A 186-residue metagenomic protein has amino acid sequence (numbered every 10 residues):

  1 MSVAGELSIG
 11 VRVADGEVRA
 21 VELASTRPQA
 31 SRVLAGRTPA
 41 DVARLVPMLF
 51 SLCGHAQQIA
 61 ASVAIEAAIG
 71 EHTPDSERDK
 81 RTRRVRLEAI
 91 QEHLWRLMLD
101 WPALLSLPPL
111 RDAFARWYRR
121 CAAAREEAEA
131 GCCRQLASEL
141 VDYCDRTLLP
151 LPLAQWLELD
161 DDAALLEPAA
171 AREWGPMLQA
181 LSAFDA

Functional and structural regions predicted by a protein language model:
M1-A186: Active-site bordering "gate/hinge" segments that shape substrate access to catalytic or cofactor-binding pockets
